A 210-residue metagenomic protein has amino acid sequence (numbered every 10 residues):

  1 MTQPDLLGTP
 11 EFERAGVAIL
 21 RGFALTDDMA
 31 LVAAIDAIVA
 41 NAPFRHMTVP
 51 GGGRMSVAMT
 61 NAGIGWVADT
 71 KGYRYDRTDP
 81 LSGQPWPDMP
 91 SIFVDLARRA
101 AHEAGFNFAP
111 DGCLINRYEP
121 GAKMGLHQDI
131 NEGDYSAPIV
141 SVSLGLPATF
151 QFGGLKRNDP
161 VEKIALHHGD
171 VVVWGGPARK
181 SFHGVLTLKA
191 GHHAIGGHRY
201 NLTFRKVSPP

Functional and structural regions predicted by a protein language model:
M1-P210: Non-heme Fe(II) oxygenase metal-center motifs and adjacent flexible, charged/small-residue loops
